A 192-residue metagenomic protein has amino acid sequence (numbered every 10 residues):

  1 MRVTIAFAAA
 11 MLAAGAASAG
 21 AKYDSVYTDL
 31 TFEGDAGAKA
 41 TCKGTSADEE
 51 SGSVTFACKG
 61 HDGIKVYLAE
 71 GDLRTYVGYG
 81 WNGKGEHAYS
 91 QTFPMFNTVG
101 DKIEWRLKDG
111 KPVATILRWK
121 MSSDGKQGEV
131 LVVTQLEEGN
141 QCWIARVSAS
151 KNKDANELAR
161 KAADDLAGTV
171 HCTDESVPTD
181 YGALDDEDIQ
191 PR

Functional and structural regions predicted by a protein language model:
R2-V3, A8-M11, A19, D180-R192: Eukaryotic intrinsically disordered, low-complexity regions
V3-I5, A13-A88: Charge-rich, low-complexity N-terminal segments
T4, A8-A9, Y27, E70 (+3 more regions): Generic N-terminal initiation segments characterized by hydrophobic and/or small/turn-forming residues
T45, H61, A145-R146, E175: General secretory precursor processing signal
W81, Q91-T92, G128-V130, L158-A162: Surface-exposed beta-strand edges and their flanking turn/coil or helix-capping segments
H87-K153: Short helix/strand-capping turn motifs
S148-R192: C-terminal partner/receptor-binding element of secreted or periplasmic proteins
